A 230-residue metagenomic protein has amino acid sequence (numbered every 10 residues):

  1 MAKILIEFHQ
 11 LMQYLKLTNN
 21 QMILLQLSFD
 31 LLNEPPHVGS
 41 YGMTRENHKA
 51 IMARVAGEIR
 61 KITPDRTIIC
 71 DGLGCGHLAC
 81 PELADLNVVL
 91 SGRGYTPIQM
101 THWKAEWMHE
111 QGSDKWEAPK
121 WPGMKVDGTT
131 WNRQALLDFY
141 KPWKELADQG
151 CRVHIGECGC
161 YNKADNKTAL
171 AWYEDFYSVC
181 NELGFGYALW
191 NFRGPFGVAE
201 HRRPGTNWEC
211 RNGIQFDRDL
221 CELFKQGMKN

Functional and structural regions predicted by a protein language model:
A2-T130, D138-Y161, E182-F185: Active-site region of glycoside hydrolase catalytic domains
N47, Q134-A135, K167-T168: Residues that cap or flank secondary-structure elements
D165-N230: Aromatic-rich peripheral "rim/lid" segments of glycoside hydrolase catalytic domains that contact and position glycan
